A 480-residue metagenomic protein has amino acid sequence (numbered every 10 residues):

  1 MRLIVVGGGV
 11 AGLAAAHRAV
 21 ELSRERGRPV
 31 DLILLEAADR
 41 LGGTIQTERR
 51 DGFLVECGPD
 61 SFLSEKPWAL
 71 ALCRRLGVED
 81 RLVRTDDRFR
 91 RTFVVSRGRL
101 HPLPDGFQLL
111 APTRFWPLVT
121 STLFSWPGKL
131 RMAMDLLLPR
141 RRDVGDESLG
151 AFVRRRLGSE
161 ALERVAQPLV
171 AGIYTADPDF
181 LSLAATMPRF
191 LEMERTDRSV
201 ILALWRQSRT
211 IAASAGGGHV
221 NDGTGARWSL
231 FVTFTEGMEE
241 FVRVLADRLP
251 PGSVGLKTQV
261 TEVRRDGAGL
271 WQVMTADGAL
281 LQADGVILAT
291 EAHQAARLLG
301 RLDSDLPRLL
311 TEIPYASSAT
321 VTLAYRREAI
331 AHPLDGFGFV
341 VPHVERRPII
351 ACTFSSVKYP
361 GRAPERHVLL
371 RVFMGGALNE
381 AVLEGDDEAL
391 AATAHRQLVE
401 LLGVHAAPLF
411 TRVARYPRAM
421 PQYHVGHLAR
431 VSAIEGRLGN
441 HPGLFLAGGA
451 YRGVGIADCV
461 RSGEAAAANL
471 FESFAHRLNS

Functional and structural regions predicted by a protein language model:
M1-A11: Beta1/beta-strand and adjacent pyrophosphate-binding region of the FAD-binding site in flavoprotein oxidoreductases
L3-V5, L32, L444: Conserved hydrophobic helix-helix packing surfaces used for dimerization/oligomerization
A11, R40, H293: Conserved Rossmann-like nucleotide-cofactor binding loop
V20-R50: Glycine-rich FAD pyrophosphate-binding loop
T44, P104-G106, P333-G336, I350-S480: Conserved flavin/dinucleotide-binding core of flavoenzymes
D51-R140: Dinucleotide-binding Rossmann-like beta1-alpha1 core, especially the glycine-rich loop that anchors the ADP
R88-R91, A111, F115, G128-E262: Active-site/ligand-binding neighborhood in enzyme catalytic cores
L256-L370, G375-E384, E388, R396 (+1 more regions): Mid-domain catalytic core of redox enzymes that form a hydrophobic substrate pocket/lid adjacent to a catalytic redox
